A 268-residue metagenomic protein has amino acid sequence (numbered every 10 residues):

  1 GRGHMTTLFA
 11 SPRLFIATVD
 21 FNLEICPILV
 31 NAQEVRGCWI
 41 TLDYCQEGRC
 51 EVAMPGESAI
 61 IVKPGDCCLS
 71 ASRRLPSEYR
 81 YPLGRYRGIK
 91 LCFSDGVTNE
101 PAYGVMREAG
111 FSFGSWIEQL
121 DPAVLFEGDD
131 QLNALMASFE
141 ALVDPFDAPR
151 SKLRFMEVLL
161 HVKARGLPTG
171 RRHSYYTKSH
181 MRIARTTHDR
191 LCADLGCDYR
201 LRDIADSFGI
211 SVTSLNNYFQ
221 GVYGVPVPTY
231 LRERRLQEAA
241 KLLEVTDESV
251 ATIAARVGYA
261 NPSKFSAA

Functional and structural regions predicted by a protein language model:
R2-F111: N-terminal regulatory/effector-sensing and dimerization cores that precede helix-turn-helix DNA-binding domains
G88-T98, S138-V143, Y199-S214: Long, charge-rich low-complexity segments
L91, G96-L159: Loop-centered beta-sheet repeat module
G114-G128, D144-S151, L159-D189, A193 (+3 more regions): Short, Lys/Arg-enriched, Trp-marked, Pro/Gly-tolerant hinge/linker segments that flank
G128-S138, R171-Y199, A205-S207, R232-E248: A short, Lys/Arg-enriched amphipathic alpha-helix from helix-turn-helix/homeodomain DNA-binding modules
H161-L167, C192, C197-R234, A254-A268: Basic/polar phosphate-binding segments, predominantly the helix-turn-helix DNA-binding elements of transcriptional
L243, T252-A255: Active-site pocket scaffolds in enzymes
E248-S249, K264: Residue-level recognition of oxygen-bearing side chains
